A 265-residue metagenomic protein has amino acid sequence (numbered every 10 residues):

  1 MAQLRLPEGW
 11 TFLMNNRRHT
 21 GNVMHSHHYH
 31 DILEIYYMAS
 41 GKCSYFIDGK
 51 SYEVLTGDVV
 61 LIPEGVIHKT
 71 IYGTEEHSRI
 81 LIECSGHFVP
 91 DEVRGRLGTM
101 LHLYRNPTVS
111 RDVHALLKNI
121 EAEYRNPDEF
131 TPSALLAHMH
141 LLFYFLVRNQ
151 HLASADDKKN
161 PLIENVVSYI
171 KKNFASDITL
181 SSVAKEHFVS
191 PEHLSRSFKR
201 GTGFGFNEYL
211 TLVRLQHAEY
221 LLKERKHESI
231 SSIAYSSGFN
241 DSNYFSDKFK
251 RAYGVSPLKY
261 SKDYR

Functional and structural regions predicted by a protein language model:
M1-H19, V59-E129, F143-H151: A hydrophobic/aromatic-rich effector-binding and dimerization subdomain of bacterial HTH-type transcriptional regulators
M1-V59, G73-T74, M100, Y244 (+1 more regions): Generic protein-terminus/edge-of-domain signal
A39, H114-D128, V167, K171-F174 (+1 more regions): Regular secondary-structure segments
G57, H193-L194, F198, Y244-F245 (+1 more regions): Short hydrophobic/aromatic patch on the recognition helix
L101-V109, Y124-L135, F143-K172, S176 (+2 more regions): Short, Lys/Arg-enriched, Trp-marked, Pro/Gly-tolerant hinge/linker segments that flank
S168, K172, D177, S181 (+2 more regions): Terminal helix-turn-helix DNA-binding modules in bacterial transcription factors
K185, R196, R200, Y235 (+1 more regions): Alpha-helical residues within the helix-turn-helix
